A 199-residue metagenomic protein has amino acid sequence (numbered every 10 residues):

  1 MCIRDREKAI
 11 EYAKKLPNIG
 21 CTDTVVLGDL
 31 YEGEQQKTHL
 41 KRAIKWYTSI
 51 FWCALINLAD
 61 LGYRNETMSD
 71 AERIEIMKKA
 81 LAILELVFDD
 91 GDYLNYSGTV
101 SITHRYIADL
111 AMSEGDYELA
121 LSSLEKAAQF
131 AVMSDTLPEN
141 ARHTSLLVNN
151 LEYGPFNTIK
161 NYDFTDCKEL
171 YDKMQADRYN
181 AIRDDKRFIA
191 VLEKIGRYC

Functional and structural regions predicted by a protein language model:
M1-I3: Short, small-residue-biased leader/transition segments that mark boundaries at the very start of proteins
E7-K8, E34-L40: Structural signature of tandem alpha-helical TPR/SEL1-like repeats, specifically the intra-repeat loop/turn
A9, A13-I19, K41-C53, L84-Y96: Flexible helix-coil transition and linker loops at the boundaries of alpha-helical arrays
I10, K14, V25-D29, K41-I44 (+2 more regions): Amphipathic alpha-helical repeat scaffolds
I19-V26, C53-A54, L137: TPR alpha-solenoid repeat register
L30-K37, T67, E114: Structural motif corresponding to the intra-repeat A-B loop/turn of tetratricopeptide repeats
A54-L61, N65, E72-D185, I189-A190 (+1 more regions): Alpha-helical protein-protein interaction modules
